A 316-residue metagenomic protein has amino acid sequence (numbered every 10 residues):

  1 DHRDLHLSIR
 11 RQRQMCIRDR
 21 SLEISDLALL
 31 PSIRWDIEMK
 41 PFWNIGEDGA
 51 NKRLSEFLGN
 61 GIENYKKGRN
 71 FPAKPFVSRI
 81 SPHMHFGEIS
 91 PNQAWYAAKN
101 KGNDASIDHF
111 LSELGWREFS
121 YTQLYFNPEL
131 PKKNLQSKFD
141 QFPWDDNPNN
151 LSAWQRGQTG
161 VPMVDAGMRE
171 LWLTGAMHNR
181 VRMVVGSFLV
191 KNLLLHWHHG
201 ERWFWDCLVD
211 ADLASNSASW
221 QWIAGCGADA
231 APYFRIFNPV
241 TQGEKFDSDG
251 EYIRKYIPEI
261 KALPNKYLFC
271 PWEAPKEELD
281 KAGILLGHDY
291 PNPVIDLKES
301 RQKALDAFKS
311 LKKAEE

Functional and structural regions predicted by a protein language model:
D1-R13: Positively charged, low-complexity/disordered segments
H2-L5, L189, P293: Generic anion/oxyanion-binding catalytic loop in active/binding sites
R11-Q14, R18-K138, D247, E251-E316: Glycine/tryptophan-enriched, flexible segments
P75-N265: Active-site-proximal binding-pocket segments
